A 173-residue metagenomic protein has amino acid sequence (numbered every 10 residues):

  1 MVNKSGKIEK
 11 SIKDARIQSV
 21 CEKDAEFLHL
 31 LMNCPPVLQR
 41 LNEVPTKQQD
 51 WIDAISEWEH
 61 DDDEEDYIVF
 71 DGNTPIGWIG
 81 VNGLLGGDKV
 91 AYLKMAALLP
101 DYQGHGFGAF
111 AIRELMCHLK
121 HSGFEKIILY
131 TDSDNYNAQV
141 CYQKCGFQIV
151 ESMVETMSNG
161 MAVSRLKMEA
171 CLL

Functional and structural regions predicted by a protein language model:
M1-S11: Short acidic N-proximal helix/loop "leader" segments that mark the beginning of a domain or an inter-domain linker
K10-S11, S19-A25, L30-Q103, I112-E114 (+2 more regions): Acetyl-CoA-dependent GNAT
R16, D66, K126-I128: Residues at or immediately flanking beta-strands
Q49-D50, K120, N137, N159-M161: Short secondary-structure boundary/hinge segments and terminal tails
T74, L99-R113, K120-S122, K126 (+2 more regions): Conserved glycine-rich acetyl-CoA-binding loop
E125-I128, D132-Y136, Q143-L173: C-terminal "cap" of GNAT-fold acetyltransferases
